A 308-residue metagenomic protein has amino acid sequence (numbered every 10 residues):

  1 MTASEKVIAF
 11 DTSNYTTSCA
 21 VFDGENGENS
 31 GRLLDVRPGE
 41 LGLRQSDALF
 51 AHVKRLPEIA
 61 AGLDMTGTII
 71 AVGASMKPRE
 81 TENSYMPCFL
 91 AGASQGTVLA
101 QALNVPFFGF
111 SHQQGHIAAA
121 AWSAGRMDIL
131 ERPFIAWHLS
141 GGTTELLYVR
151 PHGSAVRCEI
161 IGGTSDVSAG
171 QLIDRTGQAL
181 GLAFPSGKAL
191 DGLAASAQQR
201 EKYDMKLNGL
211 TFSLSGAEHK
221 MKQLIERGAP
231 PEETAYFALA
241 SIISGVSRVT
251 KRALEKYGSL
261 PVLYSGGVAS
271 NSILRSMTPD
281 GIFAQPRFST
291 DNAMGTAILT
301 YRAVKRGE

Functional and structural regions predicted by a protein language model:
M1-A3, V105-I135, L299-R302: Conserved phosphate-binding catalytic cores of ATP/NTP-utilizing and phosphoryl-transfer enzymes
A3-A74, P78-T81: N-terminal beta-alpha supersecondary unit
A3-E5, T12, E28-N29, D128-R132 (+3 more regions): A short helix-loop
T16-D23, A118, A136-H138, T144-Y148: Short beta-strand scaffold segments in enzyme catalytic cores
A74-K77, S140-G142, L263-S270: Glycine-rich beta-strand-to-loop/alpha-helix junction loops that act as flexible
S75-A124: Glycine-rich phosphate-binding loop and adjoining helix at the ATP-binding site of ATP-dependent phosphoryl-transfer
H116-A120, A284-E308: Glycine-rich phosphate-binding/hydrolytic loop that grips phosphoryl groups
K188-P261, V268-F283, Y301-G307: A contiguous, well-structured pocket-lining segment that forms one wall/lid of small-molecule binding clefts in soluble
